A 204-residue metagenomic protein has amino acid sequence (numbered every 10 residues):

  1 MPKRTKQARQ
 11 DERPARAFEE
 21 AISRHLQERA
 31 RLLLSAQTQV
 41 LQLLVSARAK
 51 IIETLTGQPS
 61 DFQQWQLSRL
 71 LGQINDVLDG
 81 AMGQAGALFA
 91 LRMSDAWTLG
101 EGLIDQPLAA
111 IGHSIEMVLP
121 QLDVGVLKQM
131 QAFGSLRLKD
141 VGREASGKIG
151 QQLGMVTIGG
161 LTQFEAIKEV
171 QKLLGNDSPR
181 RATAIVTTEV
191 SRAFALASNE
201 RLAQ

Functional and structural regions predicted by a protein language model:
M1-D177: N-terminal leader/targeting and assembly helices and adjacent pre-domain segments
N176-Q204: Acidic, glycine-rich two-metal-ion catalytic cores of nucleic acid-processing enzymes
